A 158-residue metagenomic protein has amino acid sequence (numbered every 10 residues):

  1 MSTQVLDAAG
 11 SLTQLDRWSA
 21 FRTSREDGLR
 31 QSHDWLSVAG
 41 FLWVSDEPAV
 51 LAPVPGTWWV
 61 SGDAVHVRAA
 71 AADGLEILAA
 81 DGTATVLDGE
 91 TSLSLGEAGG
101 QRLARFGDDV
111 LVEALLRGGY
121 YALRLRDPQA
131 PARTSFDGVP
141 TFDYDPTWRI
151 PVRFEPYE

Functional and structural regions predicted by a protein language model:
M1-T23: Actinobacteria-biased recognition of intrinsically disordered, low-complexity terminal regions
L15-W18, D88-E90, E158: Generic detector of short, locally flexible boundary/turn motifs and exposed helical patches
F21-R25, G96-A98, A122-L123: N-terminal start-of-chain detector that recognizes signal peptides and the immediate post-cleavage beginning
R22, E26-G56: N-terminal beta-hairpin/loop module of FHA
R30, S37-F41, D63, L87 (+1 more regions): General detector of N-terminal leader/presequence modules that precede the first folded domain
V44-A98: Forkhead-associated
Q101-R105: Short conserved beta-strand and strand-loop elements enriched in small hydrophobics with frequent Asp/Gly
F106-E158: Surface-exposed beta-loop interaction hotspot
